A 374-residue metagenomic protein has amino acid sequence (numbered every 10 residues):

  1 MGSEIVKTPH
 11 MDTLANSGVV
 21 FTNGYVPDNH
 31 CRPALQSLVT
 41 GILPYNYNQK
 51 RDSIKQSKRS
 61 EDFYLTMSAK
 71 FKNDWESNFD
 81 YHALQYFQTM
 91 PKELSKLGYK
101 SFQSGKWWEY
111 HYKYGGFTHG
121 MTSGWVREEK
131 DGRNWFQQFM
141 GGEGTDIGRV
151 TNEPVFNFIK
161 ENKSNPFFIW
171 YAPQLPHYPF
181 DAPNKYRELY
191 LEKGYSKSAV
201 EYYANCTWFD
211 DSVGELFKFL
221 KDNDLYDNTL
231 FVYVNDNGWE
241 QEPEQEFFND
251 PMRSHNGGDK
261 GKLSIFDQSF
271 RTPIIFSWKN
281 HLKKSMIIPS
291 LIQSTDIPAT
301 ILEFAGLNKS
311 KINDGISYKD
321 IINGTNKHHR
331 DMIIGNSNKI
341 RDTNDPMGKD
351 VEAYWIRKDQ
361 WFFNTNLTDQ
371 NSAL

Functional and structural regions predicted by a protein language model:
M1-L374: Formylglycine-dependent sulfatase
